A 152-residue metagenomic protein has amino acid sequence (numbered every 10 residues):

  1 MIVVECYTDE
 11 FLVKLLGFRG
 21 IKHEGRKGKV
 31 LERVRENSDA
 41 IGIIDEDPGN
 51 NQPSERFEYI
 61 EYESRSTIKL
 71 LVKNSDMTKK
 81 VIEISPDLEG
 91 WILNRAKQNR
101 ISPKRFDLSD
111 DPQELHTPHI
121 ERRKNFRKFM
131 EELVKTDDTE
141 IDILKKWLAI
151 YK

Functional and structural regions predicted by a protein language model:
M1-K152: Acidic, divalent-metal-binding catalytic cores of TOPRIM and closely related two-metal-ion phosphodiester/pyrophosphate
